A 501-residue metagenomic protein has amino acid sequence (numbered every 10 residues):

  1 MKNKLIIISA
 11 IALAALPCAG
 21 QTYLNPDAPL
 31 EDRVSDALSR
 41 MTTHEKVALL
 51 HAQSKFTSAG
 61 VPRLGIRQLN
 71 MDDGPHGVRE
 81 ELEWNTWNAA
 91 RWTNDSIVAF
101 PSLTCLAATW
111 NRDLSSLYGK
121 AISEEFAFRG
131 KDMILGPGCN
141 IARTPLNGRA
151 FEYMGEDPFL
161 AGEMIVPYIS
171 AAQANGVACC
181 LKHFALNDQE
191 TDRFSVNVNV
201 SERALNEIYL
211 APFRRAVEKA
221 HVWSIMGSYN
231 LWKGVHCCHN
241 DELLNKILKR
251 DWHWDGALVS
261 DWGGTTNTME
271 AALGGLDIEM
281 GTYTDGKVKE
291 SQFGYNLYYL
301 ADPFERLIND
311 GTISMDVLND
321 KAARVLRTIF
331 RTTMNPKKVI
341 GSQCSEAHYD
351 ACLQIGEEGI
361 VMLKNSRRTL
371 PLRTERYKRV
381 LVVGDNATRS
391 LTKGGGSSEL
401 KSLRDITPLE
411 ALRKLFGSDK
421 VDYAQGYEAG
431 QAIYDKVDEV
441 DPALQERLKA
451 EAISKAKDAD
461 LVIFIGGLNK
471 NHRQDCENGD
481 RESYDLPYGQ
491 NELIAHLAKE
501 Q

Functional and structural regions predicted by a protein language model:
M1-T22: Bacterial Sec-dependent N-terminal signal peptides
A19-Q501: Glycoside hydrolase catalytic-domain context in secreted enzymes
